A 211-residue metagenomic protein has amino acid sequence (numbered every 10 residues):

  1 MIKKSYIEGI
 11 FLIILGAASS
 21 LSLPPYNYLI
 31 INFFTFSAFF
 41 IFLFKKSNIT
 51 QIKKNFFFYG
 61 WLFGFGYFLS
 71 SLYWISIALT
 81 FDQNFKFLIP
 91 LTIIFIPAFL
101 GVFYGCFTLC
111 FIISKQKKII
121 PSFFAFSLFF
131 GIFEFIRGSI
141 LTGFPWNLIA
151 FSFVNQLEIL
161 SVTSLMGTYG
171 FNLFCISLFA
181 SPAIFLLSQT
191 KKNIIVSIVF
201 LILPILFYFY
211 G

Functional and structural regions predicted by a protein language model:
I2-G211: Membrane-embedded alpha-helical bundles of multi-pass enzymes that act on lipidic or dolichyl-linked glycan substrates
